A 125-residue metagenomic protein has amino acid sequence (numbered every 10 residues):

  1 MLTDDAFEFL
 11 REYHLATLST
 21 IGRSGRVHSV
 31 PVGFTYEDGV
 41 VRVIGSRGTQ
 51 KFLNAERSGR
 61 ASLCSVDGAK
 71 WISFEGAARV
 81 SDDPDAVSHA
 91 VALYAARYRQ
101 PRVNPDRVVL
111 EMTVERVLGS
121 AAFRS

Functional and structural regions predicted by a protein language model:
M1, K70-S125: Charged, gly/pro-rich active-site loop segments
M1-L15: Short, basic/aromatic recognition patches
F7-L10, E56, S88-A95: A generic alpha-helix structural signal
Y13-R47, A55, A61-C64, F74: Short beta-strand segments
H14-L15, R60, R99, V117: Generic structural signal for secondary-structure transition and capping sites
N54-S58, F123-R124: Residue-level signal for well-ordered alpha-helical positions
